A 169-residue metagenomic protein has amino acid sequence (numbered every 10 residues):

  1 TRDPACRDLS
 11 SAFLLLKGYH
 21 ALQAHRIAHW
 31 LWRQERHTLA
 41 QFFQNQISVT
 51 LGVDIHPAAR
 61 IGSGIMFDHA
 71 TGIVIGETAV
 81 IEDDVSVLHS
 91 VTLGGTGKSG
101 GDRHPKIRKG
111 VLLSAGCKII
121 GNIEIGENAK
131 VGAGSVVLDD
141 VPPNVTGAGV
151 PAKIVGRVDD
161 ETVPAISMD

Functional and structural regions predicted by a protein language model:
T1-S48, T162-D169: Terminal amphipathic alpha-helical/low-complexity segments used for targeting or macromolecular assembly
S48-V155: Structural signal for interior beta-strand "rungs" in well-ordered beta-sheet cores of soluble enzyme domains
